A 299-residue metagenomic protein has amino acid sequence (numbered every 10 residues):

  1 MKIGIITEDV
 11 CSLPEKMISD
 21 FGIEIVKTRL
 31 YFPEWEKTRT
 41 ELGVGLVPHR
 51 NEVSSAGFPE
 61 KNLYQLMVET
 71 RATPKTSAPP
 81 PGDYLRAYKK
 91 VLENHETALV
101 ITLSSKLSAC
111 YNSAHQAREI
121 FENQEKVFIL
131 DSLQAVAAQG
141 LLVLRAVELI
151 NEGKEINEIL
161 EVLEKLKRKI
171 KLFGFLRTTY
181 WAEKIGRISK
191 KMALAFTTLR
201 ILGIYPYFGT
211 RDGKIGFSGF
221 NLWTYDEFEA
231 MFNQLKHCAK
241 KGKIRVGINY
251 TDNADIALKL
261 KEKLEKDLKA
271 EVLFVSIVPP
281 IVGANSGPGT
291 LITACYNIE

Functional and structural regions predicted by a protein language model:
I3, E96-V100, I244-V246: Generic beta-sheet signal
I3-D83: N-terminal glycine-rich anion-binding loop in soluble enzyme alpha/beta folds
I6-T7, T102-S104, D131: Short beta-strand segments
V10-E24, R29-K37, A114-E119, E125-F128 (+2 more regions): Mixed-charge interfacial surface used for oligomerization/domain docking and macromolecular partner engagement
P59, C110-A114: Short, solvent-exposed amphipathic alpha-helices that sit in or adjacent to ligand/effector-binding or catalytic
M67-E69, H95-V100, I120-D131, V275: Glycine/charged-rich beta-loop-alpha catalytic/anionic-binding loops adjacent to active sites
E69-V100, S104, N112, L160: Glycine-rich phosphate- or other oxyanion-binding loops that anchor nucleotides, phosphorylated ligands
L103-L107, G289: Short glycine-rich anion-binding loops that position phosphate/pyrophosphate groups of nucleotides and phosphorylated
